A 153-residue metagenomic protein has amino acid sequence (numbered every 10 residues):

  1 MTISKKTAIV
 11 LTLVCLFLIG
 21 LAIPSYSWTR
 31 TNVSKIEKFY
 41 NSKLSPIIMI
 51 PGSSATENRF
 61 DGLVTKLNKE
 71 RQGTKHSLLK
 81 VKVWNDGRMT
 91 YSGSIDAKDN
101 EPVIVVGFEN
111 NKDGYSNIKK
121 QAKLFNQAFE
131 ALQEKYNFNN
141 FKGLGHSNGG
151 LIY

Functional and structural regions predicted by a protein language model:
M1-F17: N-terminal Sec-pathway targeting helices
L18-E37: Membrane-interface motif at the C-terminal end of an N-terminal transmembrane signal
Y40-N41: Composition-driven low-complexity repeats that form or flank extended alpha-helical/coiled-coil segments
L44-S45, E101: Alpha/beta-hydrolase fold active-site loops
S45-G52: Short beta-strand element of the alpha/beta-hydrolase
P46, N140-K142: Structural motif
S53-N139: Active-site catalytic motif of lipid deacylating hydrolases and related acyltransferases
L144-G149, Y153: Gly/Ala-rich beta-loop-alpha elbow adjacent to hydrolase catalytic centers
